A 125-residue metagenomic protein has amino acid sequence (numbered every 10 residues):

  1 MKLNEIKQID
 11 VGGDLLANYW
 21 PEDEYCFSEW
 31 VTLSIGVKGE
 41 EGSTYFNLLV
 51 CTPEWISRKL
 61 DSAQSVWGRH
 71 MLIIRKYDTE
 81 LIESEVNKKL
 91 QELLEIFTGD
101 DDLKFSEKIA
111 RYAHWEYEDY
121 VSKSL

Functional and structural regions predicted by a protein language model:
M1-D102: Short helix/strand-capping turn motifs
E92-L125: C-terminal charged interaction modules
